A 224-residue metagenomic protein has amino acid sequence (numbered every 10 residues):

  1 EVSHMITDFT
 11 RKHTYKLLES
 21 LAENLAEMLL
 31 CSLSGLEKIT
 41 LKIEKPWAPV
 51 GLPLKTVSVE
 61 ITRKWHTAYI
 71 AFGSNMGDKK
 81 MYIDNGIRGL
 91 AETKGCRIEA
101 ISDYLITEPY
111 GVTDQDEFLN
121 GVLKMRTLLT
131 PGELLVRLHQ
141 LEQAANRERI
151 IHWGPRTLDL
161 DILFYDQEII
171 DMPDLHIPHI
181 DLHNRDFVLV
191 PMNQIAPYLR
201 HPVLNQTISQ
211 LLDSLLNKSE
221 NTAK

Functional and structural regions predicted by a protein language model:
E1-A68: N-terminal, polar/charged subdomain of small-to-medium soluble alpha/beta proteins
L25, N75, I101, P191: Residue-level signal for inorganic ion chemistry
E37, K55-V57, K94-A100, E117-G121 (+2 more regions): A generic structural signal for short beta-strands and their flanking turns/coil linkers
K42-P46, Y104-I106, L163-Y165: Short loop/turn motifs enriched for small/polar and acidic residues
E44, T62-K64, G73, K124-L128 (+1 more regions): Solvent-exposed residues in well-ordered beta-strands and their adjoining turns, especially edge/terminal strands
W65-T67, Y110-L119, L129, L135 (+1 more regions): Flexible, gly/pro- and Lys/Arg-enriched active-site loops
T67-I87, G95: Extended accessory regions or peripheral subdomains of proteins
N85, G89-T130: Short, surface-exposed acidic-centric catalytic microdomains
